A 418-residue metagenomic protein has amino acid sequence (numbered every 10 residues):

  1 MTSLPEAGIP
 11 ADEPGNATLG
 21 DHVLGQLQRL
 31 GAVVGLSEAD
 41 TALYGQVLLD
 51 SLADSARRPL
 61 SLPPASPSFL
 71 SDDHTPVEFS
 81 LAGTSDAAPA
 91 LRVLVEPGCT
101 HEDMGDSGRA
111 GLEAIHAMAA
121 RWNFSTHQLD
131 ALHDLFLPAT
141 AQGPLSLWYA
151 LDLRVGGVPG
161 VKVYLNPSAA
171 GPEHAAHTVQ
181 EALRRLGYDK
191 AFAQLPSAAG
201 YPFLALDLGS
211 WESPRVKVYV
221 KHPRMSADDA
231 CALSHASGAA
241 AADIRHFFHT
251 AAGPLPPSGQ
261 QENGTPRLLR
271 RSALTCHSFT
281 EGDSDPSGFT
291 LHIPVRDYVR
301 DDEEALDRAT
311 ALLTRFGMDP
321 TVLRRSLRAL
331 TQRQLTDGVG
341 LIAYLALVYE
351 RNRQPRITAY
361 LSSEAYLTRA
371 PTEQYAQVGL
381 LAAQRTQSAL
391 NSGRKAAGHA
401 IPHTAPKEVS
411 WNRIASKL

Functional and structural regions predicted by a protein language model:
T2-G393, R413-A415: N-terminal export/ancillary region detector
